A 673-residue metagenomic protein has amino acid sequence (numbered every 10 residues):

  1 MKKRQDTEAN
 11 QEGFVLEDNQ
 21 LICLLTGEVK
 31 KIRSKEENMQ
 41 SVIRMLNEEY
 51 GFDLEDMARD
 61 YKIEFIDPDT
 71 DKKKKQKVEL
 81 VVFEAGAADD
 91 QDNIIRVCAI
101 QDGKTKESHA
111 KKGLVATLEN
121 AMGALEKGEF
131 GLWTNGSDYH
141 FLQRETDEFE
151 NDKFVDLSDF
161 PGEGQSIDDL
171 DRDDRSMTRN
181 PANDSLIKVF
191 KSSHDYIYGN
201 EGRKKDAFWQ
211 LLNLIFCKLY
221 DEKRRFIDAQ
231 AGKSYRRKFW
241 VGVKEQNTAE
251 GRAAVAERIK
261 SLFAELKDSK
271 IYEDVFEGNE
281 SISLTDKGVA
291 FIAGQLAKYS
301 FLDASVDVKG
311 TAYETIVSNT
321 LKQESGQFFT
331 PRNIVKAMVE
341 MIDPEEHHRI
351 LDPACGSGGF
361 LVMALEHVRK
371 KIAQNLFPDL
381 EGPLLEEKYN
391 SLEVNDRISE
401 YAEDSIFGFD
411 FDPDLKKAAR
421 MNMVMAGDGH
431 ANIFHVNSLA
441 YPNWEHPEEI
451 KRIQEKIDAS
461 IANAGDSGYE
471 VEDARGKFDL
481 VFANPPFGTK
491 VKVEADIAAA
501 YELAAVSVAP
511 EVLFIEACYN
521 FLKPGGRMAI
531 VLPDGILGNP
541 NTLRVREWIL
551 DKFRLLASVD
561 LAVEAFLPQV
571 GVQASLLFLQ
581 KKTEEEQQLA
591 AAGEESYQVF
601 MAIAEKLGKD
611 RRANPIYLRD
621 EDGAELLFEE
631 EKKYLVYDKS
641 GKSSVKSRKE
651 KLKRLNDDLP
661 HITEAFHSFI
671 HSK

Functional and structural regions predicted by a protein language model:
M1-F130, D138-R175: A short, conserved, highly charged catalytic patch centered on acidic carboxylates
L16-G27, N183-G202, F291-A297: Short amphipathic alpha-helical segments and their helix-coil junctions
Q40-M45, Q210-E222, M421-V424, E516: Short, hydrophobic/amphipathic alpha-helical patches that form generic packing surfaces within helical domains
F130-W133, S137-E265, G382-N390, R397 (+3 more regions): Charged, often flexible domain-edge or linker segments that flank or initiate folded functional domains
G164, Y441, P447-K673: A conserved structural/catalytic subdomain of Rossmann-like adenosyl-cofactor enzymes
Y196, V308-N333, V339-M341: Class I SAM-dependent transferase core
F216, K223-S318: Long recognition/docking surfaces used for binding and targeting
F328-N463, L480, G488, P533-D534 (+2 more regions): Conserved S-adenosyl-L-methionine
